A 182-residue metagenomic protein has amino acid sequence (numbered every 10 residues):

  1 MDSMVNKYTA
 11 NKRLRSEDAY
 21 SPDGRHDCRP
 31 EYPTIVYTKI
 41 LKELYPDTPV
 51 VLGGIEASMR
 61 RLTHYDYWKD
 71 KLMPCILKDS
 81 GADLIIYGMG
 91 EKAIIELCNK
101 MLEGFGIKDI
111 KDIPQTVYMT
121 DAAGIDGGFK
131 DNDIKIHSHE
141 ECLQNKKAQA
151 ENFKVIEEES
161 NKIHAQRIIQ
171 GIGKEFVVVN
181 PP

Functional and structural regions predicted by a protein language model:
M1-P181: Glycine-rich beta-alpha loop elements in corrinoid/cobalamin-binding modules across cobalamin-dependent enzymes
